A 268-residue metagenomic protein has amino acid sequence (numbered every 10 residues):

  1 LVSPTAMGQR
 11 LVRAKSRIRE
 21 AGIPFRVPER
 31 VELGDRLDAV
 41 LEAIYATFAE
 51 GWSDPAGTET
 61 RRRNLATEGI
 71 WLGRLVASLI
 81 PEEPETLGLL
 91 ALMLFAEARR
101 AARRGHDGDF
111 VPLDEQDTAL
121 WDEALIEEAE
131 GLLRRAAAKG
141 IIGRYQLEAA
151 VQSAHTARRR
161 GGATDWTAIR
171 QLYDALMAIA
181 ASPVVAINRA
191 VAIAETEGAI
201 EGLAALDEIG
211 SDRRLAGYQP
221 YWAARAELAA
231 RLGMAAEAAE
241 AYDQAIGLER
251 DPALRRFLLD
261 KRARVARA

Functional and structural regions predicted by a protein language model:
V2-D174: Amphipathic helix-loop-helix modules that constitute alpha-helical solenoid scaffolds
G73, I80, G140, Y173 (+3 more regions): Alpha-helical junction/boundary sensor with strong preference for TPR arrays
L94, S153-A157, I193-A194, A229 (+1 more regions): Residue at a conserved register position within TPR or TPR-like alpha-solenoid repeats
E97, R160-A163, T196-E197, L232 (+1 more regions): Structural motif corresponding to the intra-repeat A-B loop/turn of tetratricopeptide repeats
A180-A186, A216-Y221: Generic helix N-cap/helix-start motif at coil->alpha-helix transitions
